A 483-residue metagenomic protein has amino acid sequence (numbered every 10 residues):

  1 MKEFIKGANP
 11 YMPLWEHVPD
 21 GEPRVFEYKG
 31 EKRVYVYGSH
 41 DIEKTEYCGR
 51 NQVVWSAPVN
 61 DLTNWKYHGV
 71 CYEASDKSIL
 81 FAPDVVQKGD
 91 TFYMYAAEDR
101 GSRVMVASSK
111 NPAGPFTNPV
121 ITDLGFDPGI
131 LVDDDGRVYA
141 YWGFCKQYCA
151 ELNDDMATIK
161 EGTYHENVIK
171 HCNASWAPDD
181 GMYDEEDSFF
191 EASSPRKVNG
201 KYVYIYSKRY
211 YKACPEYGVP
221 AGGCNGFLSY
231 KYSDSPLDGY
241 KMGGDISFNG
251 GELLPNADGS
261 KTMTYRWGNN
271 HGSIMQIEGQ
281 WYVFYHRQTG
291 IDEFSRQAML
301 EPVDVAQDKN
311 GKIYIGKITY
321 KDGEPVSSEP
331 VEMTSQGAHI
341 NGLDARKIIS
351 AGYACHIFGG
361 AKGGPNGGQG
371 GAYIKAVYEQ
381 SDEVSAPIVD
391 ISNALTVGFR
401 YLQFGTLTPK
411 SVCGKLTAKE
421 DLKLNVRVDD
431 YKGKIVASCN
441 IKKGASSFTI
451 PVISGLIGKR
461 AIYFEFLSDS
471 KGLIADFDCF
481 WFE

Functional and structural regions predicted by a protein language model:
M1-E483: Carbohydrate-active catalytic/glycan-binding domains of CAZyme proteins, especially the secreted or lumenal ectodomains
